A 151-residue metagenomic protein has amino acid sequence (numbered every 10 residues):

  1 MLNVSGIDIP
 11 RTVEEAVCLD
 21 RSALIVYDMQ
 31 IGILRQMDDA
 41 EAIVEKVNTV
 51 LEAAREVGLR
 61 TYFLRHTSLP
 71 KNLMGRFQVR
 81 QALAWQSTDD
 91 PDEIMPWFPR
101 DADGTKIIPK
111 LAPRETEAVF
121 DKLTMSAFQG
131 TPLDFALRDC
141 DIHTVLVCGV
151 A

Functional and structural regions predicted by a protein language model:
M1-R114: Active-site acidic carboxylates
T67, V150-A151: Residue-level signal for short, function-critical loop segments
W97-V150: Internal catalytic-core helix/loop-beta-alpha segment that presents or stabilizes conserved functional determinants
